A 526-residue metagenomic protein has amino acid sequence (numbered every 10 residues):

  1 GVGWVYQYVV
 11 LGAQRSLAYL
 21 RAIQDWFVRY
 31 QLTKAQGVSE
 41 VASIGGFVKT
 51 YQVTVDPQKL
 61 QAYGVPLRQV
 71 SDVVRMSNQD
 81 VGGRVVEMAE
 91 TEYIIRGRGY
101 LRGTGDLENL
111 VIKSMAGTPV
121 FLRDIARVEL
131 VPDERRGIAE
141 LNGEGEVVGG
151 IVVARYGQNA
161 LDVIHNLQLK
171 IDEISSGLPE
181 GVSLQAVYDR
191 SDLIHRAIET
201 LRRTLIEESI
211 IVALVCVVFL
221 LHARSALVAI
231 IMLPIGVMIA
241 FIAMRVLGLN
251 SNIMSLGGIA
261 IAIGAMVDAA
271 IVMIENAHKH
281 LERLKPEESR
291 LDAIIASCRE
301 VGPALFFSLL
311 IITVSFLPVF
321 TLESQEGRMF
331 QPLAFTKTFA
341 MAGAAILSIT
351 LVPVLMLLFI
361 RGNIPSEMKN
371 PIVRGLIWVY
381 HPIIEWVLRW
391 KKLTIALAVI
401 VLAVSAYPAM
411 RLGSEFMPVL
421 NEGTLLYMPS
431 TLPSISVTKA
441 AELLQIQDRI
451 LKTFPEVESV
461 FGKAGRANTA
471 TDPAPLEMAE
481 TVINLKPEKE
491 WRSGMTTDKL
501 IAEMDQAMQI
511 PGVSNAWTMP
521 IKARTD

Functional and structural regions predicted by a protein language model:
G1-K49, R68-G82, R98-R136, E146 (+7 more regions): Surface-exposed amphipathic alpha-helical segments in non-transmembrane regions that serve as interaction surfaces
A18, A22, I44-K49, T54 (+8 more regions): Juxtamembrane "pre-transmembrane" interface segments
V187, I194, I198, I274 (+2 more regions): Helix-loop junctions and hydrophobic alpha-helical segments within the transmembrane domains of large membrane
I210-K279, T321, F339: Hydrophobic transmembrane alpha-helices and their membrane-interface caps in long multi-pass transport proteins
L249-N250, V319-M329, V399-I435, E490-R492 (+1 more regions): Transmembrane helices with small-residue packing motifs
I263-H278, V301-T321, M329-E367, T481: Transmembrane alpha-helices and their membrane-interface boundaries in multi-pass membrane transporters and channels
L281-A296, Q325, Q331, I346 (+4 more regions): Interfacial helix-loop-helix hairpins and adjacent transmembrane helices of multi-pass alpha-helical membrane proteins
V301, M368-P418, L451-K452, E458 (+2 more regions): Signature of alpha-helical transmembrane segments and their immediate interfacial
